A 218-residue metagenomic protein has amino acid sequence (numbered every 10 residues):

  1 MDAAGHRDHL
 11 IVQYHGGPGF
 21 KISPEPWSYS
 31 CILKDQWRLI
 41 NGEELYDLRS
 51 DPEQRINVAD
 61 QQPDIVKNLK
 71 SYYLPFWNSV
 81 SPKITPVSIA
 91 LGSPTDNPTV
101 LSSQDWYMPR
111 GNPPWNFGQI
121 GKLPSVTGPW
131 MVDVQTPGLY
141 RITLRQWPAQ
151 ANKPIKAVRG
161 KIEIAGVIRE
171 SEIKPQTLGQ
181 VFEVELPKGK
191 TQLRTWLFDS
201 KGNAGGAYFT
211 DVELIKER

Functional and structural regions predicted by a protein language model:
M1-L48, S79-K83, P94, M108-P109: C-terminal cap/loop subdomain of S1 sulfatases and analogous C-terminal strand-loop tails that border
G17-G19, P24, S28, Q54-Q61 (+1 more regions): Active-site rim elements
K34-D35, E44-L45, Q54, N68 (+1 more regions): Generic recognition of well-ordered alpha-helical segments
D51: Intrinsically disordered, low-complexity polar regions and short flexible loop motifs
V58-R218: Long, internal low-complexity/basic segments
